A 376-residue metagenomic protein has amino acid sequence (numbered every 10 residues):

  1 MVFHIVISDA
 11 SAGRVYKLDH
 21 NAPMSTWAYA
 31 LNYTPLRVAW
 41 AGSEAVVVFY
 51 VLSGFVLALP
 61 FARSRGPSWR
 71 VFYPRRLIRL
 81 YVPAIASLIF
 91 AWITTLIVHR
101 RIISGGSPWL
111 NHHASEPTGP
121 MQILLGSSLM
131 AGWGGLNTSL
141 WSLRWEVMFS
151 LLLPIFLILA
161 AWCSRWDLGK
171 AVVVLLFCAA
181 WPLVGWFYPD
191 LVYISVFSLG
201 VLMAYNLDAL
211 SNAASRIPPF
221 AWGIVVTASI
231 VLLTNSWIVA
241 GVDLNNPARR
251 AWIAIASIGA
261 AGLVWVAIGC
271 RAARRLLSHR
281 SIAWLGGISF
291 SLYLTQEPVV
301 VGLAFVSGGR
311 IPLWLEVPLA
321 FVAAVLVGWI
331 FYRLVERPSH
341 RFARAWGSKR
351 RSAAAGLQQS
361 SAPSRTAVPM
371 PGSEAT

Functional and structural regions predicted by a protein language model:
M1-A62, A84, S289: Functionally critical transmembrane alpha-helices in membrane proteins and complexes, commonly lining
F3, A12, W27, A114-G259 (+1 more regions): Aromatic-enriched alpha-helical transmembrane segments of multi-pass intramembrane proteins
Y16-A41, L80-V147, L151, A256-A267: Membrane-interface helix-loop-helix regions
T34, R70-P74, L136-N137, S195 (+1 more regions): Alpha-helical membrane-protein architecture signal
P35, F197, V225-P338: Alpha-helical transmembrane segments of multi-pass integral membrane proteins
A41-V46, Y50-S53, L57-R100, G106-P117 (+8 more regions): Transmembrane alpha-helical segments and their boundary/interface "anchor" motifs in multi-pass integral membrane
A58-R65, T94-H99, F156-R165, V201-S211 (+4 more regions): Structural signal for the C-terminal ends of transmembrane alpha-helices and the immediately following loop
H279, R337-E374: Membrane-proximal cytoplasmic C-terminal regulatory module of class A 7TM GPCRs
